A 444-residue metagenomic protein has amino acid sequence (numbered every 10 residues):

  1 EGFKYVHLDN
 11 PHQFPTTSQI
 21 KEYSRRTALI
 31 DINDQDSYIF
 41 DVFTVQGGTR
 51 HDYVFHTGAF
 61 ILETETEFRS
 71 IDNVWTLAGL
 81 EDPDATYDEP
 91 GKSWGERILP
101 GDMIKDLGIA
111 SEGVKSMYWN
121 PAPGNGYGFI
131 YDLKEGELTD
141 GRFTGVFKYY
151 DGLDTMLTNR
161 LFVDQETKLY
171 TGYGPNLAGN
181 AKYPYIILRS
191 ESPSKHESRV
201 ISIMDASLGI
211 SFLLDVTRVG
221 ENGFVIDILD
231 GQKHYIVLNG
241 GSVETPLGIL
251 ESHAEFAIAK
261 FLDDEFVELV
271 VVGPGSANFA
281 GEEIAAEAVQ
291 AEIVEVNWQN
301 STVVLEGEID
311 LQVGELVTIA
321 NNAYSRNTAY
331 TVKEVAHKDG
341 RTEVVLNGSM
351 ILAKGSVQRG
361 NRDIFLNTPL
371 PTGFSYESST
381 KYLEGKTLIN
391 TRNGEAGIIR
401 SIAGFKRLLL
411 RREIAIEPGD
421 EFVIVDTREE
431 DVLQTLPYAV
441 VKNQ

Functional and structural regions predicted by a protein language model:
E1-P83, S194-H196, S202-G209, T217: Catalytic and substrate-binding regions of extracellular carbohydrate-active enzymes, especially polysaccharide lyases
V6, V146-K148, L157-L161, I186 (+2 more regions): Generic hydrophobic, helix-prone segments enriched in Leu/Val/Ile
F55-A59, G145-D154, N159-L161, Q165-T171 (+1 more regions): Short, hydrophobic/aromatic-enriched beta-strand segments in well-ordered soluble domains
G58-G152: Polysaccharide-binding surfaces and accessory modules of carbohydrate-active proteins
Y87, G95, T171-Y173, L177: Extended, compositionally biased repeat/scaffold regions that form elongated interaction surfaces
L133, L138-L153, L157-Q165, P175 (+5 more regions): Extended effector regions of multi-domain proteins
G141, G145, G152, N180-E191: N-terminal short leaders/motifs
Y170, G174, K182, I187-R199 (+1 more regions): Non-catalytic terminal regions with compositionally biased, polar/charged low complexity
